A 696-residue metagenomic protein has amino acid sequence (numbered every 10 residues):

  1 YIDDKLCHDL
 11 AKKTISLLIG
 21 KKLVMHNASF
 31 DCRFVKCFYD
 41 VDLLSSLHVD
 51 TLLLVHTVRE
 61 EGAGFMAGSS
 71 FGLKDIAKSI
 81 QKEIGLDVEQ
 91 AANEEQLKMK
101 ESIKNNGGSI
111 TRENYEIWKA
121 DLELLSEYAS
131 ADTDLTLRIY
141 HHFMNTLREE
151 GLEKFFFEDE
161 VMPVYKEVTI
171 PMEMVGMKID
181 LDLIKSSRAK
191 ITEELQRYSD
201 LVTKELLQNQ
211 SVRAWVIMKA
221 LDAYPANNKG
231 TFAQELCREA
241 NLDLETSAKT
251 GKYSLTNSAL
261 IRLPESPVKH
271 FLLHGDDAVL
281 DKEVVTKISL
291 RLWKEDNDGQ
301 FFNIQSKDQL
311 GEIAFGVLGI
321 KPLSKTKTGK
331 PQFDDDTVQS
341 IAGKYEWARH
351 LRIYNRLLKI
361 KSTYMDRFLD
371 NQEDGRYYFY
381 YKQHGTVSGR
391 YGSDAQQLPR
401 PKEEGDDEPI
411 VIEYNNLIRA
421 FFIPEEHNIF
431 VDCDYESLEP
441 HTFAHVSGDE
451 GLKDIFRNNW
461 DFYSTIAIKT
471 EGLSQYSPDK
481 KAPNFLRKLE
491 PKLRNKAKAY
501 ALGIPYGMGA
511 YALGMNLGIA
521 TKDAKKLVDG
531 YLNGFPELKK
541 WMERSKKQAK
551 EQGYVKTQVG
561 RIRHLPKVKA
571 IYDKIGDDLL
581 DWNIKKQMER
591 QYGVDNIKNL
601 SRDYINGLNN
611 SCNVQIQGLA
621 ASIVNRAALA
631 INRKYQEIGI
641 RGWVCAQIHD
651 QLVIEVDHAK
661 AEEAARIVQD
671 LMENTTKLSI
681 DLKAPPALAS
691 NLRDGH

Functional and structural regions predicted by a protein language model:
Y1, S46, F65-G68, S79-Q81 (+11 more regions): Conserved "right-hand" nucleotidyltransferase catalytic core of DNA-directed polymerases
Y1-G72, D407, A444: Conserved RNase H-like, two-metal-ion catalytic cores of nucleic-acid enzymes
T14-L17, W293, Y414-I429, Q636: A short acidic-Thr-Gly-centered motif at the start of a beta-strand
S29-V41, V55-R59, L310-G319, E436-E450 (+2 more regions): Short active-site loop/helix that positions an aromatic residue
E167-M174, D374-F379, Q383-T386, S474-I640 (+2 more regions): Conserved catalytic core of nucleic-acid polymerases
N516, V653-D657: Short hydrophobic/aromatic beta-strand micro-patches that form the beta-sheet surface supporting nucleotide- or nucleic
A520-T521, D657-E662: Helix N-cap motif at beta-to-alpha junctions
G534-P536, D670-S679: A common structural junction motif
